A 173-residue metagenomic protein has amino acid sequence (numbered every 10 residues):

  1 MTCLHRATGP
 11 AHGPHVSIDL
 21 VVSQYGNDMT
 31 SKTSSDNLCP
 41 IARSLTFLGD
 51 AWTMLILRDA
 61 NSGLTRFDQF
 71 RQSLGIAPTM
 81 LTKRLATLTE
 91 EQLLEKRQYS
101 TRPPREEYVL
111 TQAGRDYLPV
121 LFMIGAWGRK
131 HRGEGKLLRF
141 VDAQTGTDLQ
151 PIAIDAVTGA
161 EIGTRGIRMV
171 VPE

Functional and structural regions predicted by a protein language model:
T2-Q24, F122, A126-E173: C-terminal regulatory/oligomerization modules of transcriptional regulators
C3, G13, S17-D28, R71 (+1 more regions): Membrane-interacting alpha-helical segments
V22-L45: Short, Lys/Arg-enriched N-terminal segment that forms or immediately precedes the first helix of a structured domain
C39-M80: N-terminal helix-turn-helix DNA-binding core of bacterial DNA-binding proteins
G49, S100-L121: Basic, amphipathic "hinge/linker" alpha-helix immediately C-terminal to the N-terminal HTH DNA-binding motif
L57, T65-F70, L85, Y117-L121 (+2 more regions): Extended, folded domain segments that form the structural surfaces/walls around functional sites
F67, R71-Y99, P103: Canonical helix-turn-helix DNA-binding module
